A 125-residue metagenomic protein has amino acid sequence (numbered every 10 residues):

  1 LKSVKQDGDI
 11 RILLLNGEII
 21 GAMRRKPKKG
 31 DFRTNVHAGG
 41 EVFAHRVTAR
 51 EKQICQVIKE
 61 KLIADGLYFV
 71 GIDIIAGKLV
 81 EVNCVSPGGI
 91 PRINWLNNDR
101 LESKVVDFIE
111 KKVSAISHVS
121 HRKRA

Functional and structural regions predicted by a protein language model:
L1-K52: Phosphate-binding site of ATP-dependent enzymes
K28, F32, R46-A125: ATP-dependent carboxylate activation and anion-phosphoryl transfer catalytic cores that bind Mg-ATP to form
